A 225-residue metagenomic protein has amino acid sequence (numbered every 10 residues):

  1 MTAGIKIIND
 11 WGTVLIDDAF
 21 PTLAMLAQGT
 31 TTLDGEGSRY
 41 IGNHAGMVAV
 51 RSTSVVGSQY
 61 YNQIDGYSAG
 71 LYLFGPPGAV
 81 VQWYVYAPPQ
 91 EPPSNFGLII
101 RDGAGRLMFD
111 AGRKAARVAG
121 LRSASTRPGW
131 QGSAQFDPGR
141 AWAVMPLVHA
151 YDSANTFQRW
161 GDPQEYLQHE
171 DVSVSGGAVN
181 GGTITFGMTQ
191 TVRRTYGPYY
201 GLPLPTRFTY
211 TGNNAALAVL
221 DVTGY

Functional and structural regions predicted by a protein language model:
M1-S38, F74-P163, T189-Y225: Extracellular receptor-binding modules and their adjoining Ser/Thr/Gly/Asp/Asn-rich linkers
L26-Q28, G46-M47, G66-L71: Short, hydrophobic/aromatic-rich segments at coil-to-beta transitions
I41-V56: Change to "...patches in solvent-exposed regions of secreted, membrane-anchored, or virion-exposed structural
S54-G75, V80: A cross-kingdom feature marking solvent-exposed beta-strand/loop segments within repeated, beta-rich binding/scaffold
Q63-Y72, A178-M188: Ser/Thr- and Asn-enriched, surface-exposed coil loops between beta-strands
S173-S175: N-terminal accessory interaction module
